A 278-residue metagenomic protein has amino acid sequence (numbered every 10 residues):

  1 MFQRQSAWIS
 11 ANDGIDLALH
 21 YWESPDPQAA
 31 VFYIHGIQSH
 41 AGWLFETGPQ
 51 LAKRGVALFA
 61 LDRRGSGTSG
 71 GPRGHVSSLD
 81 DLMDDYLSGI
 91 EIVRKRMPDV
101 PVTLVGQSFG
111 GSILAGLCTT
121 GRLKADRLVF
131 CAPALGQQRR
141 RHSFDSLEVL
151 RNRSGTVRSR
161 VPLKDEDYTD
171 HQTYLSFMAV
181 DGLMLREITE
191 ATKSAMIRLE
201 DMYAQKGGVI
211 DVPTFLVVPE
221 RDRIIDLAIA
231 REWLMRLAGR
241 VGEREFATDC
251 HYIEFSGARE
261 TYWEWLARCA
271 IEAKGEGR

Functional and structural regions predicted by a protein language model:
M1-E23: N-terminal cap/lid segment of alpha/beta-hydrolase-fold proteins
Q28, G36-S39: Active-site glycine-rich loops that stabilize anionic/oxyanionic intermediates across multiple enzyme folds
Q38-A41, G67-M97: Catalytic nucleophile-loop/oxyanion-hole region of alpha/beta-hydrolase and closely related hydrolase-like folds
G48-G71: Conserved alpha/beta-hydrolase
T119-S154, K193: Flexible "cap/lid" loop of the alpha/beta hydrolase fold
I210, L216-V218, D222: Short beta-strand/loop motif that positions the catalytic acidic residue of the alpha/beta-hydrolase fold
V212, D226-M235: Short alpha-helix in the alpha/beta-hydrolase fold that links the catalytic acid
R240-R278: Catalytic active-site module of serine/aspartate enzymes centered on a nucleophile-bearing elbow/loop
